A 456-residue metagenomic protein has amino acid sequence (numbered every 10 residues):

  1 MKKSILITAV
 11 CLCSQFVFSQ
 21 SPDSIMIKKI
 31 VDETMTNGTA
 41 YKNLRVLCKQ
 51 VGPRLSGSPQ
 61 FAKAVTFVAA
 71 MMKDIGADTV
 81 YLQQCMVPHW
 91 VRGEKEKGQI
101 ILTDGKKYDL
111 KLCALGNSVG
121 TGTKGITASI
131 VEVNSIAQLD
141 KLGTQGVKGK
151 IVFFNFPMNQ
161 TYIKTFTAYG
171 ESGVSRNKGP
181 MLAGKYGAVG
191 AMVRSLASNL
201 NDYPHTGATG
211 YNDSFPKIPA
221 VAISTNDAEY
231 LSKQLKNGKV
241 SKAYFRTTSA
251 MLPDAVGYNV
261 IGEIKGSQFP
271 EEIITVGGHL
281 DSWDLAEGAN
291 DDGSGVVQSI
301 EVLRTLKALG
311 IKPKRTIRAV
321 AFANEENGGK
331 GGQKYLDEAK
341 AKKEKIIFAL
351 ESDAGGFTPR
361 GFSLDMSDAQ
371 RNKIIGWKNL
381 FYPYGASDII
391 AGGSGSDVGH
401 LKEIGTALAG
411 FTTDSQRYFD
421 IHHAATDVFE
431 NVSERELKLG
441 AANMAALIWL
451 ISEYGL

Functional and structural regions predicted by a protein language model:
M1-P22: Bacterial Sec-dependent N-terminal signal peptides
P22-S58, Y203-G207, D281, F348-F357 (+1 more regions): N-terminal capping segment at the start of a domain
D23-M26, T103, K111-C113, N117-Q145 (+2 more regions): Soluble metallo-hydrolase cores and metallopeptidase-like ectodomains found primarily in the secretory/periplasmic
I27-M35, K49-P59, V87, E96 (+9 more regions): Second-shell loop/turn segments in exported
R45, K49-I163: Noncatalytic luminal/extracellular "stalk/propeptide" segments of secretory-pathway proteins
S135-S198: A conserved hydrophobic secondary-structure block that centers on an alpha-helix together with its immediately flanking
S172, K178, V256-N259, S282-I374 (+1 more regions): Acidic/histidine-rich catalytic neighborhood of metal-dependent amide-processing enzymes
G184, G190, R194-S195, D213 (+2 more regions): Active-site-adjacent substrate-binding region of metalloamidase/peptidase-like peptide-processing proteins
